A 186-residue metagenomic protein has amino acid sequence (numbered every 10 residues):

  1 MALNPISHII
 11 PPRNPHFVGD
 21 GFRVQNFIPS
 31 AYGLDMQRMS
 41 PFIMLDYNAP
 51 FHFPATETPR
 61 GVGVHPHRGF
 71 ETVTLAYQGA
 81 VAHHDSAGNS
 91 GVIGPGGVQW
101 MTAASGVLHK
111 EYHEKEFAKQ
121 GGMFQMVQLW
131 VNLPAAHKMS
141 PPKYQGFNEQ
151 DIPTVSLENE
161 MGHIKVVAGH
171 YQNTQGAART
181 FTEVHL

Functional and structural regions predicted by a protein language model:
M1-N14: Short, Gly/Pro- and small/polar-rich lid/capping loops
H16-T74, I152-L186: A short glycine-rich, His/Asp/Glu-containing loop-to-beta-strand
P59, V73-P95, L108-K110: A short beta-strand-loop-beta hairpin characteristic of the jelly-roll/cupin
A103-A136: Ligand-binding loop in jelly-roll beta-barrel domains
E116-Q125, Y144-T154: A short alpha->loop->secondary-structure connector
Q128-A135, N148-D151, V166-H170: Short, structured patches in soluble enzyme cores that scaffold and shape functional sites
P142-Q145, I164: A surface/extracellular/periplasmic glyco- and lipid-processing/surface-interacting theme
